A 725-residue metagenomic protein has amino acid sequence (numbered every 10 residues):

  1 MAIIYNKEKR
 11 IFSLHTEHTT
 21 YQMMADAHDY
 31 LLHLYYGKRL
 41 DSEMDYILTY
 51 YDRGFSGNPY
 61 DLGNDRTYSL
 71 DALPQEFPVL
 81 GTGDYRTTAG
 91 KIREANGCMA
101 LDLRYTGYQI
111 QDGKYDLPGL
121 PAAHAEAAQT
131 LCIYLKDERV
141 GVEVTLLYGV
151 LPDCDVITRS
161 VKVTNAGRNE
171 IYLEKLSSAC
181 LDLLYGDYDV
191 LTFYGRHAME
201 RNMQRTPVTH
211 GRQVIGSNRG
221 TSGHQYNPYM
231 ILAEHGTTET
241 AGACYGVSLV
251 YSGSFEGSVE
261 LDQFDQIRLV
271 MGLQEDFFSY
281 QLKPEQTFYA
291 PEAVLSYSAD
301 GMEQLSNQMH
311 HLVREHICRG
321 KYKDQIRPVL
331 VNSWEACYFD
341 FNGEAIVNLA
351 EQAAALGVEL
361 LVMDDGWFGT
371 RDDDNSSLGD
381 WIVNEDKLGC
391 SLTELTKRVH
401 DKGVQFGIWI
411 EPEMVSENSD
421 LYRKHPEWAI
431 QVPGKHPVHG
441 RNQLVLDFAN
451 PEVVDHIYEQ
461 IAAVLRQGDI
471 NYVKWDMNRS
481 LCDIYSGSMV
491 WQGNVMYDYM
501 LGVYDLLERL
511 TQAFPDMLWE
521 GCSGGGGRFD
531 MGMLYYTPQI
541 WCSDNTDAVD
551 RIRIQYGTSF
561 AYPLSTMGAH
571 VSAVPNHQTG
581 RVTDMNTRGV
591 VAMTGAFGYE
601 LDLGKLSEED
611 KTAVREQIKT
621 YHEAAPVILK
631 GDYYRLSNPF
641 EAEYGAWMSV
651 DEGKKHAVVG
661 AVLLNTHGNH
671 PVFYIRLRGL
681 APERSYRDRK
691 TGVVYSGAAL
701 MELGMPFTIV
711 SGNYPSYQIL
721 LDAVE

Functional and structural regions predicted by a protein language model:
Y5, R10-E17, Y21, L31-E260 (+2 more regions): Polysaccharide-binding surfaces and accessory modules of carbohydrate-active proteins
H18, V161, E285, V331 (+8 more regions): Conserved, mostly hydrophobic/aromatic
S69-G107, Q111, E239-G253, Y297-K321 (+4 more regions): Glycine-rich, aromatic-flanked loop segments that form ligand/cofactor-binding clefts across common enzyme folds
C98-L103, Y280-A299, P715-D722: Short Pro-Gly-centered flexible turn/kink motifs
E239, P639-A681: Carbohydrate-binding surface patches
Y322-E459, Y472, C482: Aromatic-lined carbohydrate-binding/catalytic grooves of carbohydrate-active enzymes
S391, H425, A429-D584, A596 (+1 more regions): Active-site neighborhood of glycoside hydrolase catalytic domains
N665-E725: C-terminal beta-sandwich/jelly-roll accessory domains of carbohydrate-active enzymes
